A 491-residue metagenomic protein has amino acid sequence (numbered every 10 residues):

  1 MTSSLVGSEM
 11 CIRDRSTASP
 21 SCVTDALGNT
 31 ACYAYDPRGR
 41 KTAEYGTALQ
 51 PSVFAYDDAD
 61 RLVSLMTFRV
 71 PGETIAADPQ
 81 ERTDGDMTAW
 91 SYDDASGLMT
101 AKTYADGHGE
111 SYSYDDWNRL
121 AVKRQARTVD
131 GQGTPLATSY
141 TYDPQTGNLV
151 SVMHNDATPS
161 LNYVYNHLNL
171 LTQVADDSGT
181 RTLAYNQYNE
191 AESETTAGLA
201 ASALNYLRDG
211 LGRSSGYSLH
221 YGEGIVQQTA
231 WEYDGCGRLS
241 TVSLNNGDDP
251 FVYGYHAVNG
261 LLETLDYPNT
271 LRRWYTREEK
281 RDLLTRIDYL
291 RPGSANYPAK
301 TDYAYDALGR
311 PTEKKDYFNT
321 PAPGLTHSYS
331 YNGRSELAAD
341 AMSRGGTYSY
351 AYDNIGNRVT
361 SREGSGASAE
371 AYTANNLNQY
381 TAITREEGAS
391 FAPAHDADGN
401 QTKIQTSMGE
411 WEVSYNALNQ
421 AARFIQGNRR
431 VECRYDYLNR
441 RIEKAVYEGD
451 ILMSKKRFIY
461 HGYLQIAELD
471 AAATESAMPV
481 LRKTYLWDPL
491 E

Functional and structural regions predicted by a protein language model:
M1-D14: Single conserved hydrophobic/aromatic residue that forms the stacking wall/gate of nucleotide- or nucleobase-binding
S8, V23, Y33, K41-Y45 (+18 more regions): Beta-strand-dense domains in secreted/periplasmic systems and polymorphic toxin scaffolds
R13, C22, Y33, F54 (+18 more regions): A residue-level detector for well-ordered beta-strand positions
A18-P20, A34-Y35, G97, N162-Y165 (+10 more regions): Short, ordered secondary-structure scaffold segments
L27-N29, A48-Q50, G85-D86, D106-H108 (+15 more regions): Short, small/polar residue-rich loop motifs at catalytic or cofactor-binding pockets
A34, P321-A339, A394-R434: Surface-exposed extracellular loop regions of Gram-negative outer-membrane beta-barrel proteins
V70-G85, R127-P135, S294-A295, P321-A322 (+1 more regions): Intrinsically disordered, low-complexity Ser/Thr- and acidic-rich flexible linkers and loops, especially at boundaries
